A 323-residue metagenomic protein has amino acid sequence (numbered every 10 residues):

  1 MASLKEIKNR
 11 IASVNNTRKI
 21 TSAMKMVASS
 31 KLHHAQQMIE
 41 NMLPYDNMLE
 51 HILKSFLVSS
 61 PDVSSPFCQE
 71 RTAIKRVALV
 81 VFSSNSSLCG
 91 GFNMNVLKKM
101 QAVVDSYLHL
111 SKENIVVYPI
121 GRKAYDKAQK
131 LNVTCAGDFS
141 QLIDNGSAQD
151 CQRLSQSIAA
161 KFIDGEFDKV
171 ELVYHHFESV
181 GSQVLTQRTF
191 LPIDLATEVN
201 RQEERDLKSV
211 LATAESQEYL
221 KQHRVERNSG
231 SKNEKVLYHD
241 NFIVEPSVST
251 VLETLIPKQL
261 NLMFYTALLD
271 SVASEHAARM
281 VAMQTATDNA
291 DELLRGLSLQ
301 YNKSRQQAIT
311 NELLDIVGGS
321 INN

Functional and structural regions predicted by a protein language model:
M1-N323: C-terminal beta-strand-loop-alpha-helix "lid" module of Rossmann-like NAD(P)-dependent dehydrogenases
